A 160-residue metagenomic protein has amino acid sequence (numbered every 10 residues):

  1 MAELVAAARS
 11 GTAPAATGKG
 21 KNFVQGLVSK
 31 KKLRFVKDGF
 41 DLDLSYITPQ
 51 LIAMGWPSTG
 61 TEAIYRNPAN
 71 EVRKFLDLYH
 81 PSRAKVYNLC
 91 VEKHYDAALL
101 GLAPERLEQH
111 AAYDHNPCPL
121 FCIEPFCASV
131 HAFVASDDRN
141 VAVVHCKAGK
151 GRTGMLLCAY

Functional and structural regions predicted by a protein language model:
A2-A8: Long, serine/threonine/proline-rich intrinsically disordered regions in eukaryotic cortical polarity
S10-A142: Cysteine-based protein phosphatase catalytic domain of the PTP/DSP
H131-Y160: Catalytic cysteine-centered active loop of the rhodanese-like fold, especially the PTP/DSP P-loop
